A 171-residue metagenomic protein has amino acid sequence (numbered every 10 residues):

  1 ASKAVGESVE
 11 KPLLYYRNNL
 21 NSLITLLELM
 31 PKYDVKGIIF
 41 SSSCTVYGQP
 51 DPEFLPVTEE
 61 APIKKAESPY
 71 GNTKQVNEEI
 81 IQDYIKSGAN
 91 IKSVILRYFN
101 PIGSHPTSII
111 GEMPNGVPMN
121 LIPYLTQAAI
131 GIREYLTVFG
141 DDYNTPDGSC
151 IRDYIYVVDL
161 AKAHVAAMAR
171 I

Functional and structural regions predicted by a protein language model:
A1-S104: N-terminal Rossmann-like NAD(P)+-binding domain of SDR-like oxidoreductases, especially those catalyzing
Q82-V165: NAD(P)-dependent short-chain dehydrogenase/reductase
M168-I171: Short, hydrophobic alpha-helical segments
